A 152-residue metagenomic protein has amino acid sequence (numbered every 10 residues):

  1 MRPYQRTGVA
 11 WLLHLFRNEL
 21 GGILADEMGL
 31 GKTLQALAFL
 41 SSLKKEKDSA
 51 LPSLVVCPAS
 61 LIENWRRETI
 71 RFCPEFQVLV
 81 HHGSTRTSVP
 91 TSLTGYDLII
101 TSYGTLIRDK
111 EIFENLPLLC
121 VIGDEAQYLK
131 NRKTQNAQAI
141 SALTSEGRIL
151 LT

Functional and structural regions predicted by a protein language model:
M1-T152: ASCE P-loop NTPase motor core, strongest for the SF2 helicase catalytic module
